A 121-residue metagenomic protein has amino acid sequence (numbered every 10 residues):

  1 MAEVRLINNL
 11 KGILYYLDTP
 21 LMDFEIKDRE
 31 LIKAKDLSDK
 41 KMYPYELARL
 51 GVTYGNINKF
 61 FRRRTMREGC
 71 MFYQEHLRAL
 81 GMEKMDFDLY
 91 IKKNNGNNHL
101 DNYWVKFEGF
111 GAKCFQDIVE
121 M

Functional and structural regions predicted by a protein language model:
M1-M121: Phosphate/dinucleotide-binding and metal-coordinating scaffold of catalytic cores in nucleotide-dependent enzymes
